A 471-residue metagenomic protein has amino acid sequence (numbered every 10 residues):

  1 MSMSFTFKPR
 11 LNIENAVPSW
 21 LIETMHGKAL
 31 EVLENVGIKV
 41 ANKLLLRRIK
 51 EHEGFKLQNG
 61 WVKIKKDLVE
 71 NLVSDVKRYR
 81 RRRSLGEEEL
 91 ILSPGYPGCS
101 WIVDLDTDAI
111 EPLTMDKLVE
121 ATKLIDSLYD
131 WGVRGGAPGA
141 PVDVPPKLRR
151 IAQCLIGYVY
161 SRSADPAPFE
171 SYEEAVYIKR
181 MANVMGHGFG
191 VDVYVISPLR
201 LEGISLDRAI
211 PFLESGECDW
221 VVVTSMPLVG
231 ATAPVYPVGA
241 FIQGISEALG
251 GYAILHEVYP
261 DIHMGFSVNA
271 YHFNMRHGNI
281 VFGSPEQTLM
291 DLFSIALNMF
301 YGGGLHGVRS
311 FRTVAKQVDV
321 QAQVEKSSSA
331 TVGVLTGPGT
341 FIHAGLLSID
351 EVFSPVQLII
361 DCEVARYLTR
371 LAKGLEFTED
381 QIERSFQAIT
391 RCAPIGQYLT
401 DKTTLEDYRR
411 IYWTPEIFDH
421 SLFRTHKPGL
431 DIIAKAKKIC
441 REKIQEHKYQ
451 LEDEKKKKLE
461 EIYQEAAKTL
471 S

Functional and structural regions predicted by a protein language model:
S2-N71, R78-V133, P141-P146: Acidic, glycine/proline-rich low-complexity segments that act as flexible tails and inter-domain linkers
S2-T6, N15-K28, V36, A41-R48 (+2 more regions): Catalytic-core signal marking the mid-to-C-terminal active-site face
S4-P9, K50-K56, L228, Y271-N274 (+4 more regions): Short acidic (Asp/Glu) and glycine-rich catalytic loops that position anionic groups and cofactors
R10-E14, H277-F282, F311-V318, G345-Q357: Short beta-alpha connecting loops at secondary-structure transitions that line or flank enzyme active sites
M25-K28, V32-K39, H52, L72-Y79 (+12 more regions): Change "in soluble alpha/beta enzymes" to "in soluble alpha/beta proteins
L45-E51, F266-N274, S310-K316, S348-E351 (+2 more regions): A glycine-rich phosphate-binding loop feature that marks nucleotide/adenosyl-phosphate handling sites
L113-G339: Helix-rich catalytic cores of soluble enzyme domains
V314-T331, L335, E351-E376: Metal-ion/cofactor- or nucleotide/acyl-coenzyme-handling active-site neighborhoods
